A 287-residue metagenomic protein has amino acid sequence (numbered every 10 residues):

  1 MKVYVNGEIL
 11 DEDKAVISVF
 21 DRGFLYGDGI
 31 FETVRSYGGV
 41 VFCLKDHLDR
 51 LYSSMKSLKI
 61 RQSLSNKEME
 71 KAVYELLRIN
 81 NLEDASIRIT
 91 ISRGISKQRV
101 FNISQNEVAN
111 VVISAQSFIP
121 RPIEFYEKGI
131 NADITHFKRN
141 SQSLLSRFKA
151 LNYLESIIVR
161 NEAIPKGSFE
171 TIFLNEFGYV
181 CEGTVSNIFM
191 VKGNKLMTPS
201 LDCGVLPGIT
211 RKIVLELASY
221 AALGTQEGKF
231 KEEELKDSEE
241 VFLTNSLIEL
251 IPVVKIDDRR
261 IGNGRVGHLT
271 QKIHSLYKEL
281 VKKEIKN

Functional and structural regions predicted by a protein language model:
M1-I172, E176-Y179, E216-N287: Conserved alpha/beta cores of soluble small-molecule-handling proteins
Y179-L201, P207: Glycine- and Gly-Pro-enriched alpha-helical subdomains that act as flexible, kink-prone "lid/hinge" or packing modules
T184, G204-A222, D258: Catalytic-pocket segment enriched in acidic/His residues
S186-N187, K212, I248-I251: Glycine-centered loop/turn positions within well-structured domains that cap or flank conserved ligand/cofactor-binding
